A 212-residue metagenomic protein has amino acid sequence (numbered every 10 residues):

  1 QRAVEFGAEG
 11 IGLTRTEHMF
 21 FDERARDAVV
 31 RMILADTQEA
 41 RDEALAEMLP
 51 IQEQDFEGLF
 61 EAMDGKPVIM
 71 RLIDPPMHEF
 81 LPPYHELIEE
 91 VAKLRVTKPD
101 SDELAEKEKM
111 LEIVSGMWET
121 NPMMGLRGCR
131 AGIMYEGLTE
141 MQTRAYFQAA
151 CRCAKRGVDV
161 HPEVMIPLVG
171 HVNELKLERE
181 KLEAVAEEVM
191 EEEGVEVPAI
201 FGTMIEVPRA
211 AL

Functional and structural regions predicted by a protein language model:
Q1-L212: Conserved alpha/beta-domain cores
